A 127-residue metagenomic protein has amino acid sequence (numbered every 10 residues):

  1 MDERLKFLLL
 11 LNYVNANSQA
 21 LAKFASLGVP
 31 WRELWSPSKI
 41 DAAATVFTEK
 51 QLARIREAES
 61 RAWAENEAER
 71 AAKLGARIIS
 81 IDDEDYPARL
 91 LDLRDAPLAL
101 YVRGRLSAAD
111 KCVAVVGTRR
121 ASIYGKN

Functional and structural regions predicted by a protein language model:
M1-N127: Short, positively charged patches
